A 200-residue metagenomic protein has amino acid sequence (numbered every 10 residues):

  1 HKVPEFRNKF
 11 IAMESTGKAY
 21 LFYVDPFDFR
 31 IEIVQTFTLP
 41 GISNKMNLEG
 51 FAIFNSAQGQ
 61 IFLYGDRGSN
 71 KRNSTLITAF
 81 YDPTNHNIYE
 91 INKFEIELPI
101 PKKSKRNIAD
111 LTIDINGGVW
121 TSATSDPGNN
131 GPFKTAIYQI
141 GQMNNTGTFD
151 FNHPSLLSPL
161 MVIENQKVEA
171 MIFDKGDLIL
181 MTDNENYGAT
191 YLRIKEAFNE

Functional and structural regions predicted by a protein language model:
H1-E200: Sequence/structural signature of beta-propeller domains
